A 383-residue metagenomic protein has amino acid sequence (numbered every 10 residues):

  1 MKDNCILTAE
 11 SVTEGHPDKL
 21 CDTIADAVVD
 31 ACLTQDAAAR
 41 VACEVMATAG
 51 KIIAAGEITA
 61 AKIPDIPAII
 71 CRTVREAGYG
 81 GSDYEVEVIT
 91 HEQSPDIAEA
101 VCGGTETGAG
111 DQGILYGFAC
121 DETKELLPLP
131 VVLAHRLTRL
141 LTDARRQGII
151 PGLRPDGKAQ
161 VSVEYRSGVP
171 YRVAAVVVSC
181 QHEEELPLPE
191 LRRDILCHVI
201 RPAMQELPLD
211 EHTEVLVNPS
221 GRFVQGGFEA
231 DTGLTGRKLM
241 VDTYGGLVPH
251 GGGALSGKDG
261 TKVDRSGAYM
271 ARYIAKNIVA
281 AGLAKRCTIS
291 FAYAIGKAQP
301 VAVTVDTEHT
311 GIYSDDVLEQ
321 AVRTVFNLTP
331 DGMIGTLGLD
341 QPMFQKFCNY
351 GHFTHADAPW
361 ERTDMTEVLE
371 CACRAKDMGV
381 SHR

Functional and structural regions predicted by a protein language model:
M1-A42, V368, A372: N-terminal, positively charged regions that mediate nucleic acid binding
T8, A68, R75, G81-Q225 (+2 more regions): Glycine-rich, mobile lid/loop segments that gate access to catalytic sites or pores
E10-V12, H16-C21, T107-T123, V224-V248 (+2 more regions): Conserved phosphate/anionic-ligand binding catalytic regions in large, soluble enzymes, centered on
E14-L33, T123-R139, D259-G282: Alpha-helical support elements that line or immediately flank enzyme active sites and cofactor-binding pockets
A39-C43, G157-V163, T213-V217, L283-A294: A short glycine-rich, hydrophobically flanked beta-strand micro-motif that places a catalytic Asp/Glu for divalent metal
A42-A60, I295-Q299: Short, charge-patterned binding micro-sites
T48, R286, A292-R383: Internal helix-turn-beta structural module
L186-A280: Glycine-rich anion/phosphate-binding loop at the beta-strand->alpha-helix junction
